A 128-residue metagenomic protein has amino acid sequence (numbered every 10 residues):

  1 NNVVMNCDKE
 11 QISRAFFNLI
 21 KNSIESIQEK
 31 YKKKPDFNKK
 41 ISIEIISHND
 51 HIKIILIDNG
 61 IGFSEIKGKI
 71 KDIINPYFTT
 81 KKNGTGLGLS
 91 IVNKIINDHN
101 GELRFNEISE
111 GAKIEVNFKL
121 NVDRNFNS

Functional and structural regions predicted by a protein language model:
V4-C7, T80: Conserved micro-motifs of the catalytic ATP-binding
K9, S23-N49: ATP-lid-like helix-loop hinge signature
I12-S13: A residue-level detector for a conserved hydrophobic packing site within the catalytic ATP-binding domain
D58: Acidic ATP/Mg2+-coordinating residue in the GHKL
F63-P76: Short conserved segment of the HATPase_c
G88, V92: Short alpha-helical Gxxx[C/S/T] motif in the catalytic ATP-binding
I96-N97: Detector for a conserved hydrophobic position within an alpha-helical segment of the HATPase_c
G101-E102: Conserved glycine-rich
